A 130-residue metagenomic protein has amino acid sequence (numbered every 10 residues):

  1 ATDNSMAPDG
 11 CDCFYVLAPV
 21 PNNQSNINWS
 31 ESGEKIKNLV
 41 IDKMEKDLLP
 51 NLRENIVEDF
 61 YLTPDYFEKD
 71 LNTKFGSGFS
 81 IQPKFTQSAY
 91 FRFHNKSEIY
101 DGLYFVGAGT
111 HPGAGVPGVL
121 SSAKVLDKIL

Functional and structural regions predicted by a protein language model:
A1-P64: C-terminal segments that line or cap access tunnels to active or ligand-binding sites in enzymes and enzyme-associated
A1-P8, I81-F91, I129: Phosphate-binding glycine-rich loops and adjacent basic patches that engage nucleotide phosphates, nucleic-acid
D12, K37, D47, D70 (+3 more regions): Functionally constrained cores in energy, signaling, and assembly domains
L17-V20, K37-V40, G78-Q82, D101-G102 (+1 more regions): Short, surface-exposed linear patches
E31-G33, T73, K84, N95-K96 (+2 more regions): General N-terminal targeting signals
P50-P112: A glycine-rich dinucleotide-binding beta-alpha-beta segment and adjacent secondary-structure elements that constitute
S88, A108-L130: A conserved FAD-binding loop/helix module that cradles the flavin
